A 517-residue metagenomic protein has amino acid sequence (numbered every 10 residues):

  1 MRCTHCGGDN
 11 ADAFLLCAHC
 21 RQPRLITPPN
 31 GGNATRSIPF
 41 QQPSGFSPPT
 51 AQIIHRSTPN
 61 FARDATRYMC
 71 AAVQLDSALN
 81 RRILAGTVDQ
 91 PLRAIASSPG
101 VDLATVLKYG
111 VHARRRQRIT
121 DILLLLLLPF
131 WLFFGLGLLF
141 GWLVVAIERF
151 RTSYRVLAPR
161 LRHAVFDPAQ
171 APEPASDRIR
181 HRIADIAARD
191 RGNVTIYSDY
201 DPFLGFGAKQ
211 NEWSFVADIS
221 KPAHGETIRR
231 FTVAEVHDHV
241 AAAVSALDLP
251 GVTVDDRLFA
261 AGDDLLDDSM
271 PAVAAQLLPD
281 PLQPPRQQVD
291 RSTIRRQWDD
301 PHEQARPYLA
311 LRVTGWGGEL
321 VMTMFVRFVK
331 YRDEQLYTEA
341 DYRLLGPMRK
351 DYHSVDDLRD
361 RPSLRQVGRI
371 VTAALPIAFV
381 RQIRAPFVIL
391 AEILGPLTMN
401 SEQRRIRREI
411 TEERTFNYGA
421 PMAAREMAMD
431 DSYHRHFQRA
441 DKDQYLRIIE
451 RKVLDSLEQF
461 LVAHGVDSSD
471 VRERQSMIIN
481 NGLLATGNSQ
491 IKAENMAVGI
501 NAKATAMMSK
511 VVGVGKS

Functional and structural regions predicted by a protein language model:
C3-C6, C17-C20: Short cysteine-rich clusters marking metal-coordination/redox-active sites
H5, F14, P28-G141, V145 (+10 more regions): Basic, amphipathic N-terminal segments
A11-D12, G32-T35, A169, Q490 (+2 more regions): Intrinsic disorder/low-complexity detector
A11-L15, Q22: A short, cysteine/histidine-rich metal-binding "knuckle" motif
R21-P29: Short Cys/His-rich micro-motifs in 6-15 aa windows
R189-A260, D264: Membrane-proximal soluble helical/coiled-coil segments that couple transmembrane anchors to catalytic or regulatory
A242, A246-S517: Membrane-proximal, solvent-exposed terminal domains/tails of membrane-associated proteins
